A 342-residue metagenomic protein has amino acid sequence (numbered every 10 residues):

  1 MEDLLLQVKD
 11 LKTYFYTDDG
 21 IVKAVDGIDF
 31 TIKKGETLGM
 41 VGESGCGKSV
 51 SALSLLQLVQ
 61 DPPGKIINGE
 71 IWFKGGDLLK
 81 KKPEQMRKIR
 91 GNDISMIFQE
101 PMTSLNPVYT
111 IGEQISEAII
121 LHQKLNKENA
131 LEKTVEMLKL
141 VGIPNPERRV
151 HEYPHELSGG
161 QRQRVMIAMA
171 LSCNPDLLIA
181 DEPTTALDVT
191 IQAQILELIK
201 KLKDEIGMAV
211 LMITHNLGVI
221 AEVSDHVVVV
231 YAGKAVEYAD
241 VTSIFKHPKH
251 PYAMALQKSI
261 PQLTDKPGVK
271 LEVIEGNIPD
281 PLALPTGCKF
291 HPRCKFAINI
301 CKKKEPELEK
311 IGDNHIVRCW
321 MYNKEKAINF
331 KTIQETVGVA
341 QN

Functional and structural regions predicted by a protein language model:
E43, I179, P183, L187 (+1 more regions): P-loop NTP-binding/switch modules centered on Walker-like glycine-rich loops
E70, K74-D77, E128-R148, Q257: Conserved ABC ATPase "signature" region
I115, I167, I191, I195: Hydrophobic anchor residue at the start of the ABC signature
E152-L157, Q161: Conserved ABC ATPase signature
S172-D176: A short, proline-enriched helix->beta-strand linker immediately N-terminal to the Walker B motif in ABC-type P-loop
V241-N342: Charged, flexible cofactor/metal-binding loops and thiol motifs
